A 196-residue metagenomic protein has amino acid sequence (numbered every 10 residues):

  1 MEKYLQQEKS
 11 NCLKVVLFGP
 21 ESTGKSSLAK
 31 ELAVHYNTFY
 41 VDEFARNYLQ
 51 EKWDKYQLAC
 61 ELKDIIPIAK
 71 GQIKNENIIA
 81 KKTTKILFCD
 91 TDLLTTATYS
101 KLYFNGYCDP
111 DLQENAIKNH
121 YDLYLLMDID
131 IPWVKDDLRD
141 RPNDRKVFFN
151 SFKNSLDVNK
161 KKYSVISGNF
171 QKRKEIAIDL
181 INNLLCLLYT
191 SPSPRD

Functional and structural regions predicted by a protein language model:
L17: Hydrophobic anchor at the beta1->P-loop junction of P-loop NTPases
E21: The conserved Walker
K25: Conserved lysine of the Walker
L28: Hydrophobic positions on the alpha1 helix immediately C-terminal to the Walker A/P-loop
V34-G71: Conserved substrate/cofactor phosphate-moiety recognition/catalytic segment in nucleotide-dependent phosphotransferases
A59-C89: Conserved nucleotide-sensing/catalytic segment adjacent to the nucleotide-binding pocket in NTP-handling enzymes
Y103-F170: A glycine- and Lys/Arg-enriched "phosphate-lid" helix/loop adjacent to the NTP-binding pocket of small-molecule kinases
Y189-D196: Conserved small/polar residues in nucleotide/adenosyl-binding loops
